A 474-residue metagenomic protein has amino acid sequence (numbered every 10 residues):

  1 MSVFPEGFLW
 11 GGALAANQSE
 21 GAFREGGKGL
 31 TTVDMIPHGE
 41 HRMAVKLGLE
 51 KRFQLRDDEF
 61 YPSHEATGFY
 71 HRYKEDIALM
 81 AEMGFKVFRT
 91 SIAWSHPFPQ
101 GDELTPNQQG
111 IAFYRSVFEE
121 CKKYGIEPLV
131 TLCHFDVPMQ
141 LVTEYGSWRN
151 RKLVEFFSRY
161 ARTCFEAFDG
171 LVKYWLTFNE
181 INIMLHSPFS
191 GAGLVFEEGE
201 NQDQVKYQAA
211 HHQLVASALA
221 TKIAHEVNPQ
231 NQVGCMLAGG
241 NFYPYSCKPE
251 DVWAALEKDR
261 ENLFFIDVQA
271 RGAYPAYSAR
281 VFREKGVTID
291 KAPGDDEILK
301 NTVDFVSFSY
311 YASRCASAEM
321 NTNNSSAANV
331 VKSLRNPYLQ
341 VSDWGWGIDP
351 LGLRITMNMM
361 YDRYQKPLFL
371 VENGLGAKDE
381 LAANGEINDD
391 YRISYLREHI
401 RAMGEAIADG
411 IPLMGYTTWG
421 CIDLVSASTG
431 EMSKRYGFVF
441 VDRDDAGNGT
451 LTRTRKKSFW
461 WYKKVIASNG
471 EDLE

Functional and structural regions predicted by a protein language model:
M1-D57, Q100-D102, I111-E474: Active-site region of glycoside hydrolase catalytic domains
D58-R72, R149-R151: Active-site mouth loops of central-metabolism enzymes
A66-A78, P99, G110: Internal amphipathic alpha-helical repeat/solenoid segments
R72-A93, N301-V306: Catalytic domains of carbohydrate-active enzymes, especially glycoside hydrolases
K86, S95-P97, F135-V137: A short acidic, glycine/proline-enriched capping/turn motif at secondary-structure boundaries, especially helix N-cap
I92-P106: Glycine-rich, proline-tolerant flexible connector loops at the mouths of alpha/beta enzymes
